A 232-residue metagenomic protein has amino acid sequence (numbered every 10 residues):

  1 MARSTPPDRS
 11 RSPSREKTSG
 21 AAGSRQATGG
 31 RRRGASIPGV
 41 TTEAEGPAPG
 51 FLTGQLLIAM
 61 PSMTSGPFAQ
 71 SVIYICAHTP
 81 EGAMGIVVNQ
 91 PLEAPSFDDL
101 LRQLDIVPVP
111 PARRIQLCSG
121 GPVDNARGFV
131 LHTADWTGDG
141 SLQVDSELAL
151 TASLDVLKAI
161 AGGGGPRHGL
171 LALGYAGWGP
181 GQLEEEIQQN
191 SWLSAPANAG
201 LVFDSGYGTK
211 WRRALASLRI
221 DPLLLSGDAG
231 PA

Functional and structural regions predicted by a protein language model:
A2-R15, G23-A232: A short aromatic-anchored loop/beta-hairpin motif
